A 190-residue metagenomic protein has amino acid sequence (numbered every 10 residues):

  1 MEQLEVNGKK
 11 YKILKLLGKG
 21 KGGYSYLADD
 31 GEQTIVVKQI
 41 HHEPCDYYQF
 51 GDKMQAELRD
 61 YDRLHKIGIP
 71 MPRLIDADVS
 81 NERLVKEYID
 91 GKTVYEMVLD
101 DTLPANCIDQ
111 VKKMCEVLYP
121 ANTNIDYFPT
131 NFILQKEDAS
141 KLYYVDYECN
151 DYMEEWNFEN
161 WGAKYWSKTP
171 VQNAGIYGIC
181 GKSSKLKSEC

Functional and structural regions predicted by a protein language model:
M1-I13: A short, low-complexity linker immediately N-terminal to eukaryotic Hanks-type protein kinase catalytic domains
K10-Q55: ATP-binding glycine-rich loop module of kinase domains
L27-G31, E87-Y88, Q135: Active-site beta-strand termini and strand-to-loop segments that position acidic
Q49-I67: The N-lobe alphaC helix and its flanking beta3-alphaC-beta4 segment of protein kinase-like domains, centered on
F50, I69-I108: Conserved structural core of kinase catalytic domains
C115-T123: Protein kinase catalytic-loop region centered on the HRD/HxD motif
N122-N124, Q135-C190: C-lobe/activation-segment region of protein kinase-like
D126-Y127, N131: Conserved catalytic-loop position in the HRD/HxD motif
